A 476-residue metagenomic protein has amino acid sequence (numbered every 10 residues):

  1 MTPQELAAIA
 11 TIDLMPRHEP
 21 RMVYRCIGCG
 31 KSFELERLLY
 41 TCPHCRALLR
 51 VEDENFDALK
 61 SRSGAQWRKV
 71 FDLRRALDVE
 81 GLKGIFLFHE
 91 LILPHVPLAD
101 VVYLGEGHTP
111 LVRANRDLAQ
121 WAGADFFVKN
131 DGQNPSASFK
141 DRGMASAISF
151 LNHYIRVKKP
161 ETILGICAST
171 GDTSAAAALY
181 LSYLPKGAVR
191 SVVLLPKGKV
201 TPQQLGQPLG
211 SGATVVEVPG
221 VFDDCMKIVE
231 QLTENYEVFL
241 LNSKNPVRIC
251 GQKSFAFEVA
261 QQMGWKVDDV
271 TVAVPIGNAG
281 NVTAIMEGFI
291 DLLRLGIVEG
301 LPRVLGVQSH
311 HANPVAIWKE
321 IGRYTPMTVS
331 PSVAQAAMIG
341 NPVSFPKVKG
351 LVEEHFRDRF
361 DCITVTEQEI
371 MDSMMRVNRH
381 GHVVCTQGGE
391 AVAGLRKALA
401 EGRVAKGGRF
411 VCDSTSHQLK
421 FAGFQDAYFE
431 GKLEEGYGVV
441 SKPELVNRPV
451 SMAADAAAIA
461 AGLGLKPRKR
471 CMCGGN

Functional and structural regions predicted by a protein language model:
M1-N476: PLP-dependent amino-acid enzyme catalytic core
